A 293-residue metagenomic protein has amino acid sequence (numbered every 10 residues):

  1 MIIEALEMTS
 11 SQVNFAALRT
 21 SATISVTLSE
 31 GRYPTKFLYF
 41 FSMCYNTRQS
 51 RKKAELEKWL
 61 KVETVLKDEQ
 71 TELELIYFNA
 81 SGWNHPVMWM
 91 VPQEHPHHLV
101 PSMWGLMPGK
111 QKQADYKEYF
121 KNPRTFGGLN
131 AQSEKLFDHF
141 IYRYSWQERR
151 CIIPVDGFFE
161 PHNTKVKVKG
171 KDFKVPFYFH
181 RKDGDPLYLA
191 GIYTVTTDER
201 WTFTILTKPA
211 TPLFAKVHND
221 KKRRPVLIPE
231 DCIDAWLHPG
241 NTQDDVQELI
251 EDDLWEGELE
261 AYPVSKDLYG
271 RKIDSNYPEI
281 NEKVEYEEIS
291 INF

Functional and structural regions predicted by a protein language model:
T9-S25, S29-Y33: Low-acidity, Ser/Thr- and Arg-rich intrinsically disordered low-complexity segments
E30-S42: Short, Lys/Arg-enriched N-terminal segments with co-localized hydrophobic residues within the first ~10-30 amino acids
S42-M43, L206, A210-F293: C-terminal accessory segment of soluble enzyme catalytic cores
C44, V87-M90, I153, L189 (+2 more regions): A residue-level signal for conserved active-site and pocket-lining positions in enzyme catalytic cores
Y45-R150, H180, F203: Short, His- and charge-rich active-site/binding loops that engage polyanionic ligands
P92, L106, V155-G157, R181-D183 (+4 more regions): Short, structured patches in soluble enzyme cores that scaffold and shape functional sites
G127-T197: A contiguous catalytic/ligand-binding core that recognizes phosphate-bearing ligands
